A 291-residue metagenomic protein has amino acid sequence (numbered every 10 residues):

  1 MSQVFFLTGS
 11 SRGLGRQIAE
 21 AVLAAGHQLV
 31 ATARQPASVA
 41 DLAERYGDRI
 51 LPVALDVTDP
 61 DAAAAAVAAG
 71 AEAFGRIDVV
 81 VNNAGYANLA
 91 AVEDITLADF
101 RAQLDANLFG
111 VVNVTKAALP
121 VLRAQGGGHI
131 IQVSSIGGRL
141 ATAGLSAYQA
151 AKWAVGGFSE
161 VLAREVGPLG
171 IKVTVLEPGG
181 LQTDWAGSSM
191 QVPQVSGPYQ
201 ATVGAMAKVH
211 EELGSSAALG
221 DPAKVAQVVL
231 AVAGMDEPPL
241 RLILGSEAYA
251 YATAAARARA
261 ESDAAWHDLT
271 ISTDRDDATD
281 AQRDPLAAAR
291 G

Functional and structural regions predicted by a protein language model:
S11-G13: Conserved glycine-rich cofactor-binding loop
D48, A69-N82, N88: A glycine-rich helix->loop->beta "capping" turn within Rossmann-like NAD(P)(H)-dependent oxidoreductase domains
L55-A65, L97: The beta1-alpha1 cofactor-binding region of Rossmann-like NAD(H)/NADP(H)-dependent oxidoreductases
A91-V92, D99-R101: Substrate-binding pocket helix/loop in short-chain dehydrogenase/reductase
T115, A151: Active-site helix of classical SDR
S135: Residue(s) in the substrate-gating loop at a strand-loop-helix junction that position the organic substrate next
P168-P239: SDR active-site lid
